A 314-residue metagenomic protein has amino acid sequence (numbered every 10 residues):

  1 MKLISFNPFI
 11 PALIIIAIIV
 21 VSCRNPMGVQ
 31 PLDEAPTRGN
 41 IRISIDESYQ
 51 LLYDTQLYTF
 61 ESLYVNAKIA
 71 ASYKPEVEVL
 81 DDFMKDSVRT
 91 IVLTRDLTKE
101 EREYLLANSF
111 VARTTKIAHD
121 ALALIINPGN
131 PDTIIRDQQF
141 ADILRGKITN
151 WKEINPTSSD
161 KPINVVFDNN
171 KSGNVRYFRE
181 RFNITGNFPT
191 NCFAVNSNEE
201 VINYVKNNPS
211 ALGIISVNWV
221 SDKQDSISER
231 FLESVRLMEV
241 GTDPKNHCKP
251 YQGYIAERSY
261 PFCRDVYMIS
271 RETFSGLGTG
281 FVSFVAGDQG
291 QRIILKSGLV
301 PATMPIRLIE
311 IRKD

Functional and structural regions predicted by a protein language model:
M1-K2, S109: Residues that act as N-cap/strand-start positions at coil-to-secondary-structure junctions
K2-P11: Bacterial N-terminal signal peptides that target proteins for export
S5, C23-V65, S72-V77, D81-M84 (+2 more regions): Exported/periplasmic ABC-transporter solute-binding proteins
I10-S22: Bacterial N-terminal signal peptides
V77-N108: Pocket-flanking alpha-helical
D96-E100, S109-A112, P131-R136, F167: Peptidyl-prolyl cis-trans isomerase
R113, I117: Conserved catalytic cores of soluble enzyme domains, especially glycine-rich substrate-binding beta-alpha loops
